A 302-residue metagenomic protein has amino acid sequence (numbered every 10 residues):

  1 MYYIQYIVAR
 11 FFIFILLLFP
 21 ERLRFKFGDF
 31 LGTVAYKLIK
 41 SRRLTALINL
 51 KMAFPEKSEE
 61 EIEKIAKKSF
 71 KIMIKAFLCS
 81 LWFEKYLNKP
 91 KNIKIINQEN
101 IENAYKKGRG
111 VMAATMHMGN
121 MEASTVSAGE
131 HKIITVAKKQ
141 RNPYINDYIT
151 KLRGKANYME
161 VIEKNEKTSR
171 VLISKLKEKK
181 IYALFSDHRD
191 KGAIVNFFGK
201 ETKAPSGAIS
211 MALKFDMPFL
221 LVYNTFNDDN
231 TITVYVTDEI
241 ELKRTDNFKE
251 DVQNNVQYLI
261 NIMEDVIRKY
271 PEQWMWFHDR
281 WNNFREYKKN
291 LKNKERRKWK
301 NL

Functional and structural regions predicted by a protein language model:
M1-T115, N146-Y148: Membrane-anchoring hydrophobic helices of lipid-metabolizing enzymes
I7, R42, I93, K164 (+1 more regions): Soluble or luminal CAZymes and related metallo-dependent hydrolases
F11, A46, Y148-I149, N157 (+2 more regions): Hydrophobic alpha-helical segments typical of transmembrane helices and their membrane-interface/capping positions
K64-K67, K106, E130, I134 (+1 more regions): Non-catalytic C-terminal accessory region of glycerolipid acyltransferases and related lyso-lipid remodeling enzymes
L87-I93, M112, K138, Y158-E163 (+2 more regions): Short, flexible loop segments at the rims of nucleotide/cofactor-binding pockets, characterized by
I95, V161, F219-L221: Conserved beta-strand scaffold positions in the cores of enzyme catalytic domains, especially in NTP/NDP-utilizing
K107-E166, D190-A193: Catalytic core of membrane glycerolipid acyltransferases/transacylases, capturing the structured, soluble-facing
